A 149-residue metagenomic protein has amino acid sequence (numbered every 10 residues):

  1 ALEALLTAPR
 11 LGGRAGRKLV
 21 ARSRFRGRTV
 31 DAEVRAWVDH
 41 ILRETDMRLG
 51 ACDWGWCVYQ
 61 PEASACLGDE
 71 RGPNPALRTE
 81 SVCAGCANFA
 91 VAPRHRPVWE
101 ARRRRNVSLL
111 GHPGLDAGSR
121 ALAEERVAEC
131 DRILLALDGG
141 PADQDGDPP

Functional and structural regions predicted by a protein language model:
A1-P149: Acidic, low-complexity interaction regions
